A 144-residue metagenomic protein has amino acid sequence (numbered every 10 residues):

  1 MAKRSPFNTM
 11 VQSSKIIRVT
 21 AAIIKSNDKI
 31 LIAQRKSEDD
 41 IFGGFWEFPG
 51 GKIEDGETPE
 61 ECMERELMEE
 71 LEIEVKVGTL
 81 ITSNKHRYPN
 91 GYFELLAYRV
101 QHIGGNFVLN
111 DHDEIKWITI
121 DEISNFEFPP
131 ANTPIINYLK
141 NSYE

Functional and structural regions predicted by a protein language model:
M1-T9: N-terminal amphipathic/basic-hydrophobic helices that include classical n-h-c signal peptides and signal-anchor
N8-I30, K52: Conserved N-terminal beta-strand and adjoining loop/helix that marks the start of the Nudix/MutT-like hydrolase domain
R18-T20, D28, F93-L96, D113: Change "...and in nucleic-acid phosphodiester-cleaving endonucleases..." to "...and in nucleic-acid processing enzymes
I24-K25, I32, V100-H102, W117: Conserved hydrophobic "DFG−1" position in protein kinase catalytic cores
K29-E69: Conserved Nudix-box catalytic region and its N-terminal flanking loop in Nudix hydrolases and closely related
P59-L67, G78-L80, Y98, I115 (+1 more regions): Hydrophobic packing within well-folded, soluble alpha/beta domains
E74, N84-N106, K116: Active-site-adjacent beta-strand/loop module that shapes the phosphate/pyrophosphate-binding cleft
R99, V108-L139: NUDIX/MutT-family hydrolases
